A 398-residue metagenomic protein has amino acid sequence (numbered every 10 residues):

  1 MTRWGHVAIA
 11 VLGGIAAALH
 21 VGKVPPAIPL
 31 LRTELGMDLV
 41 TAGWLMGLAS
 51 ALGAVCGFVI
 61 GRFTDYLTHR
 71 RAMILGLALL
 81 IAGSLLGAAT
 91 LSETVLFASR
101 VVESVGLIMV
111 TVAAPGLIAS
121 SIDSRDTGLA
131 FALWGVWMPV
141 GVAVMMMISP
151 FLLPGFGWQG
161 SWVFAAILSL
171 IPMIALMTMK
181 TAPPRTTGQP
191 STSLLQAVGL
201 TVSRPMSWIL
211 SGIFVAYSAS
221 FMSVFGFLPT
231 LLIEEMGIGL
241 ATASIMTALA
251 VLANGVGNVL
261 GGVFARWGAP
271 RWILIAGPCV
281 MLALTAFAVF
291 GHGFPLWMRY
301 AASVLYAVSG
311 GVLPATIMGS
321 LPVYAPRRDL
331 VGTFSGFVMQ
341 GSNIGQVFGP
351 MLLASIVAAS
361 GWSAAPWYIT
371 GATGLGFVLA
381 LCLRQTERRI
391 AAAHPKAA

Functional and structural regions predicted by a protein language model:
V24-P25, M206-A248, G255: Extracytoplasmic gate region of multi-pass secondary transporters
V55-L91: Conserved MFS/SLC helix-loop-helix module at the cytosolic interface between two early adjacent transmembrane helices
G57-T68, N258-P270: Helix-to-loop junctions at the C-terminal end of transmembrane segments in multipass secondary transporters
Y66-L75, R266-V280: Cytoplasmic membrane-interface "Motif A"-like loop-to-helix N-cap segments of 12-TM Major Facilitator Superfamily
S99-M138: Cytoplasmic helix-loop-helix junction between adjacent transmembrane helices in 12-TM secondary transporters
A132-K180: Helix-loop-helix hairpin linking two adjacent transmembrane segments in secondary transporters
T181-L210: Juxtamembrane intracellular "pre-TM" segments in multi-pass secondary transporters
R271-I317: C-terminal transmembrane helical hairpin of 12-TM major facilitator-type secondary transporters
